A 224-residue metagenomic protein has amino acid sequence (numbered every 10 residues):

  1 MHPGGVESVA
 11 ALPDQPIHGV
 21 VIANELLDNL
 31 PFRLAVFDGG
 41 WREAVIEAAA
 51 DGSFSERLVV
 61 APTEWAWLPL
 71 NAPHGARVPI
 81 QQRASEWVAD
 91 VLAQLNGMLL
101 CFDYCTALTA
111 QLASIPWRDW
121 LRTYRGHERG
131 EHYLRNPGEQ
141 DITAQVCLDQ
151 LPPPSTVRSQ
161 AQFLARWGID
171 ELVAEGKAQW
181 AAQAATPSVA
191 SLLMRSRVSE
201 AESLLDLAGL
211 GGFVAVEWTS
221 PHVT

Functional and structural regions predicted by a protein language model:
M1-H18: SAM cofactor-binding core of SAM-dependent methyltransferases, primarily the Rossmann-like beta-alpha-beta module
H2, P16, A49, A165 (+1 more regions): Generic detector of intrinsically disordered, low-complexity, polar/charged segments
G5-S8, A23, A49, A61 (+3 more regions): Serine/threonine-rich low-complexity intrinsically disordered regions
V9-L12, L27-R42, I80-D90: A short, conserved alpha-helix within the catalytic core of class I
H18-G19, G97: Conserved acidic residues
V20-A72, S114-R125: A mobile, often basic/glycine-rich helix-loop segment that functions as the active-site lid/recognition loop
E64-T224: Long, Lys/Arg- and hydrophobic-enriched amphipathic alpha-helices
